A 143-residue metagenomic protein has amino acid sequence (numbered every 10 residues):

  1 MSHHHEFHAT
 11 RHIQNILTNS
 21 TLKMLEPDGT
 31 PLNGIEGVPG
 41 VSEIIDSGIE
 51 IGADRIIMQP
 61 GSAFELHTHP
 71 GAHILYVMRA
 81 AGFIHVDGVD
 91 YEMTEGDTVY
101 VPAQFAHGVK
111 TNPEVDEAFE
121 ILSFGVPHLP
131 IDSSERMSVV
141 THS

Functional and structural regions predicted by a protein language model:
M1-E50, R136-S143: A short, N-terminal "cap"/entry segment at the start of jelly-roll beta-barrel domains of the cupin/DSBH fold
P39, G52-H69: Conserved short histidine dyad/triad with adjacent acidic residue
E43-I45, A63-H69, K110-N112: Short histidine-centered beta-strand/loop micro-motifs that create catalytic or ligand/metal-coordination sites
I57-Q59, T68-I84, F124-V126: Short, conserved beta-strand element in jelly-roll/cupin
G88-Q104: Short acidic-glycine-tyrosine-enriched beta hairpin
A103-I131: Ligand-binding loop in jelly-roll beta-barrel domains
